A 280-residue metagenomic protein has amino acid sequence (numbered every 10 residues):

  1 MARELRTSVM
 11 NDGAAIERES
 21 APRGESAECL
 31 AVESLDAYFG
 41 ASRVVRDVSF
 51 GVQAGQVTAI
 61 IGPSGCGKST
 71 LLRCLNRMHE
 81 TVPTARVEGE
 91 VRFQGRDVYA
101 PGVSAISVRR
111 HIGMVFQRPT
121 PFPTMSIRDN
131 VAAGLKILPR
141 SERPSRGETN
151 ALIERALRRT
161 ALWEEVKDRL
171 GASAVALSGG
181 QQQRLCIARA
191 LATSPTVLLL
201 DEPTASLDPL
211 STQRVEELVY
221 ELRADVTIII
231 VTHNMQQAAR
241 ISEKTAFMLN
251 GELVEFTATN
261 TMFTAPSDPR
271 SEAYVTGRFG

Functional and structural regions predicted by a protein language model:
N76, R128-I137, N150, E154 (+1 more regions): Short helical segment in ABC ATPase nucleotide-binding domains corresponding to the A-loop/adjacent helical element
T84-R86, D97-G113, I137, A224 (+1 more regions): ABC ATPase NBD coupling module
E90-D97, P144-D168: Conserved ABC ATPase "signature" region
A172-L177, Q181: Conserved ABC ATPase signature
S194: Conserved catalytic motifs of ABC-family nucleotide-binding domains
L198-D201: Catalytic Walker B motif of ABC-type/P-loop ATPase nucleotide-binding domains
P209-S211: Helix N-cap at the start of a conserved alpha-helix in ABC-type nucleotide-binding domains
